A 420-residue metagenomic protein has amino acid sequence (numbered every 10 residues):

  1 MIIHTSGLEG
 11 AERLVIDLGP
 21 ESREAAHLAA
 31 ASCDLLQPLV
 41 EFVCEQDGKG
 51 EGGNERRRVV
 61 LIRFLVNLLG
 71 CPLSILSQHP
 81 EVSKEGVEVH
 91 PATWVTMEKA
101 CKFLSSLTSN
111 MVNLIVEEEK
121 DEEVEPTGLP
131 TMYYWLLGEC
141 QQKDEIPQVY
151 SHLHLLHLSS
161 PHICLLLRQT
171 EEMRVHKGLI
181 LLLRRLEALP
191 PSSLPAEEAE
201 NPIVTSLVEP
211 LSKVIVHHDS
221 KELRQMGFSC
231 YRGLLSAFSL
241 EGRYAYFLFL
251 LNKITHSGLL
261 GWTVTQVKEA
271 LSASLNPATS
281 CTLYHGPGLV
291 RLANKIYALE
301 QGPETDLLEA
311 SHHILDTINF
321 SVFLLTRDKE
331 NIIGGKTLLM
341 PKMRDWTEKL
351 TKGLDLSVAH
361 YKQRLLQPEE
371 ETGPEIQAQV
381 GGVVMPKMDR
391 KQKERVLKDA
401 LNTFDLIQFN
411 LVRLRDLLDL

Functional and structural regions predicted by a protein language model:
M1-E125: Non-catalytic protein-protein interaction scaffold segments in large eukaryotic complex-forming proteins
R56, L68, N319, R413 (+1 more regions): Low-complexity, intrinsically disordered regulatory regions of RNA-binding proteins
S83-A245, F249-K253, G261-A270, S274 (+2 more regions): Alpha-solenoid helical repeat scaffolds
S257-W262, L308-V322: Amphipathic alpha-helical protein-interaction segments enriched in hydrophobic
